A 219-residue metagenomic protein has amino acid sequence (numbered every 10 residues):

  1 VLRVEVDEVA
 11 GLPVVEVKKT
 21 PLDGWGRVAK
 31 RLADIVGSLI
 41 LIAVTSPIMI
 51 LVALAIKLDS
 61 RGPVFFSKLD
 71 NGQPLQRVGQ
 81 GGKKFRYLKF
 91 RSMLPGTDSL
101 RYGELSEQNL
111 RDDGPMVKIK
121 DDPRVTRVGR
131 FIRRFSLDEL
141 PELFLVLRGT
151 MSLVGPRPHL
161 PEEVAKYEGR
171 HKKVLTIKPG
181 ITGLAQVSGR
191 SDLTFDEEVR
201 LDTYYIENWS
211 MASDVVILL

Functional and structural regions predicted by a protein language model:
L2-E5, V64-P123, T182-L201: Short, glycine-rich, amphipathic interfacial segments at transmembrane boundaries or analogous
L2-L39, V64-S67, R190-M211: Glycine-rich flexible loop motifs, especially short His-Gly-Gly/GGXG/HXGH segments used as catalytic or interaction
G26-L100, L145, M211, V216-L219: A hydrophobic, helix-centered structural microdomain
K30, K120, R170-L219: C-terminal terminal-structure detector
L41, R127-F135, T203-E207: Short, well-ordered beta-strand elements within core beta-sheets of diverse protein domains
D112-K178, L218: A short, structured surface patch at a secondary-structure boundary
